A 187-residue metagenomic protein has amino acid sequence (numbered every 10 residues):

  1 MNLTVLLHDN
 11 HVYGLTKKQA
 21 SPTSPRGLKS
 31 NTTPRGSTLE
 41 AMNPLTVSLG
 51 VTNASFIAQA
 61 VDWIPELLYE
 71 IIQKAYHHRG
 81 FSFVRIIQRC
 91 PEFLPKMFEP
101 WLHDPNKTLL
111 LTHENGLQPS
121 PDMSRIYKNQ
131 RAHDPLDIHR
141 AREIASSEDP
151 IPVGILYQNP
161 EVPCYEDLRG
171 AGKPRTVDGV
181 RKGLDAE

Functional and structural regions predicted by a protein language model:
M1-G14, E66-Y69: Thiamine diphosphate
M1-T4, H8, T52-A54, H78-F81 (+1 more regions): Short coil/turn connectors at secondary-structure junctions
T4-D9, R85-I87, L156-Q158: Short beta-strand segments
H8-H11, K18, P163-C164: Beta-hairpin (beta-strand-turn-beta-strand) motif
G14-L15, E66-L68, V84, P91-K96 (+1 more regions): Short acidic/glycine-rich loop or secondary-structure boundary segments that cap or lie
Q19-S24, P65, I72-H77, L94-L111: Short, surface-exposed, charged loop/turn segments at secondary-structure junctions
P22-H78: Conserved thiamine diphosphate
C90-E187: Flexible, low-complexity linker and terminal segments
